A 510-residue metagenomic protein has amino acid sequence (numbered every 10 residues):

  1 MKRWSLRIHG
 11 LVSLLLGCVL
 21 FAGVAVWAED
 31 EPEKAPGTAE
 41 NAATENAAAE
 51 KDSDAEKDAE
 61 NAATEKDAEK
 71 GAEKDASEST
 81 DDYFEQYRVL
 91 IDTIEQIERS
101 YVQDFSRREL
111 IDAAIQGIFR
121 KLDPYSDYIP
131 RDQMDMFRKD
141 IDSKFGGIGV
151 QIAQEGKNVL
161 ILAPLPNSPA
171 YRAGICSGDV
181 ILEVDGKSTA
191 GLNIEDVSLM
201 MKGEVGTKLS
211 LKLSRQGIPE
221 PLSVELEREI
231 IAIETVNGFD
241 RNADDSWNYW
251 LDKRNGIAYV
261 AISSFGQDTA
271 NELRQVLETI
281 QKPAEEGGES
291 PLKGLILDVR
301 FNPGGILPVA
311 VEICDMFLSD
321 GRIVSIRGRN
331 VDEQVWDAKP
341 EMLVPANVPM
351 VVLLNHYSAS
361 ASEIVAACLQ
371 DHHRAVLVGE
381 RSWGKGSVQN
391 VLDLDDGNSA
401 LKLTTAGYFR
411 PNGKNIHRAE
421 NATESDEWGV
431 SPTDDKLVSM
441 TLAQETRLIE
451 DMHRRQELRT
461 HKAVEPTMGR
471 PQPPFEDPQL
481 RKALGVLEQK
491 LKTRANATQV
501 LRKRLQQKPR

Functional and structural regions predicted by a protein language model:
W4-S13, G17-L295, F301-P303, E465 (+1 more regions): Flexible, low-complexity junctional segments that flank or bridge functional domains
G71, F84, R88, A232 (+1 more regions): C-terminal "post-core" interaction segments
